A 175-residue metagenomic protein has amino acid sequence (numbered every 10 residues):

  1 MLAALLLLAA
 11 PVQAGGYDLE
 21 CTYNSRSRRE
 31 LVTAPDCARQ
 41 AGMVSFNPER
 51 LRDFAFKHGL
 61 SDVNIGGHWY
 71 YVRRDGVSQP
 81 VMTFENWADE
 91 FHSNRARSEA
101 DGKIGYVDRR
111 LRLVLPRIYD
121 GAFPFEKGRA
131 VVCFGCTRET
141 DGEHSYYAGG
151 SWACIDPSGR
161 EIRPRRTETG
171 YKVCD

Functional and structural regions predicted by a protein language model:
M1-L5: Sec-dependent signal peptide recognition, specifically the positively charged N-region followed immediately by
A9-P11: N-terminal signal peptide c-region/cleavage motif recognized by signal peptidases
A14-D175: Residue-level detector of conserved, function-critical positions
